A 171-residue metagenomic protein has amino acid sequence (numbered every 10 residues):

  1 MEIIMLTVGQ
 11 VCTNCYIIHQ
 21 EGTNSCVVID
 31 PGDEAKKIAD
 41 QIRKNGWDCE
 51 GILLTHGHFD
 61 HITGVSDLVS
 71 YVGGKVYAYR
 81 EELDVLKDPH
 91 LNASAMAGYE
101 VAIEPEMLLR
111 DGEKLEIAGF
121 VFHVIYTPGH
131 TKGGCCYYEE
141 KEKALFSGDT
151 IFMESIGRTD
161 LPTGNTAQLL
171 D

Functional and structural regions predicted by a protein language model:
M1-N45, C136-G148: Conserved beta-strand hairpin/beta-sheet module of binuclear metal-dependent hydrolase folds, prominently
L6-V8, G98, E104-M107, Y126-P128: Short Gly/Pro-enriched turn/cap motifs at secondary-structure boundaries
V11, E34, H58, E82 (+4 more regions): A generic "binding-loop/recognition-motif" signal
C15, I38, G64, K87-P89 (+2 more regions): Short, function-defining helix-loop hinge/capping sites that tune catalysis or transport
I18, D30, H56, L68 (+5 more regions): Divalent metal-coordination and catalytic microenvironments
V27-I29, G51-L53, V124-Y126: Short catalytic-loop micro-motif centered on adjacent basic/acidic residues
D33-I117: Active-site HxH/HxHxD metal-binding segment of metal-dependent hydrolases
L91-A95, V121-D171: Metallo-beta-lactamase
